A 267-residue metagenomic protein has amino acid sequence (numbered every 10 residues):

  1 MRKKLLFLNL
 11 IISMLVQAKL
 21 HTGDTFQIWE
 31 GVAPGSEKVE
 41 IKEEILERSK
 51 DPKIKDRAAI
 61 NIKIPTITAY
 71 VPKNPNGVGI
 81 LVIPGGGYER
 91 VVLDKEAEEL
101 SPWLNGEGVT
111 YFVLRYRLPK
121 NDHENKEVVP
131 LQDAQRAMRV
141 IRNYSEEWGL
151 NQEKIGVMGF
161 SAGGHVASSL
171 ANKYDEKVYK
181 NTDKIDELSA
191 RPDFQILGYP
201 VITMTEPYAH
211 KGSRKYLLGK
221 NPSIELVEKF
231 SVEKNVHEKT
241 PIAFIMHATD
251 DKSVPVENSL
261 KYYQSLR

Functional and structural regions predicted by a protein language model:
L20-N74: N-terminal cap/lid segment of alpha/beta-hydrolase-fold proteins
E47-I54, P200-N235, P241: Mobile cap/lid helix-loop segments that gate and shape the active-site cleft of serine hydrolases
G77-G85: Short beta-strand element of the alpha/beta-hydrolase
P84-E89, T249: Active-site glycine-rich loops that stabilize anionic/oxyanionic intermediates across multiple enzyme folds
V91-L93, A97-L100, L114-Q152: Catalytic nucleophile-loop/oxyanion-hole region of alpha/beta-hydrolase and closely related hydrolase-like folds
R136-A209, V227: Primarily recognizes the serine-hydrolase "nucleophile elbow" in alpha/beta-hydrolase and SGNH/GDSL folds
I245-H247, D251: Short beta-strand/loop motif that positions the catalytic acidic residue of the alpha/beta-hydrolase fold
S253-N258: Conserved alpha/beta-hydrolase "acid-adjacent" motif
